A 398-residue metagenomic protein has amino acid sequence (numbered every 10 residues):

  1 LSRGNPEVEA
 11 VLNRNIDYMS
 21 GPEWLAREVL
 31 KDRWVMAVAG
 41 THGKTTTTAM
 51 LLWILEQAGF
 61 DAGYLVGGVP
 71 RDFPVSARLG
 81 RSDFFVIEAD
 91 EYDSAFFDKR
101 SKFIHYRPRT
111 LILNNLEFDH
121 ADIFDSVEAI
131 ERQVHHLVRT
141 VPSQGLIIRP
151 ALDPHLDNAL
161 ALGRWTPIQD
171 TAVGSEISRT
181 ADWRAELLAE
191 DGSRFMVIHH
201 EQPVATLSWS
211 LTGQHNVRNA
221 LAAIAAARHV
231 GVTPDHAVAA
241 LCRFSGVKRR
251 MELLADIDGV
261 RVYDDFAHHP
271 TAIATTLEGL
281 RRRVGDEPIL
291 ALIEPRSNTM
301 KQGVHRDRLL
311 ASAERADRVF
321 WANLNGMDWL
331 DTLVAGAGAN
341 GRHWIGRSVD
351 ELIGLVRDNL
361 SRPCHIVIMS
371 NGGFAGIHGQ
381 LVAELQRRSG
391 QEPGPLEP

Functional and structural regions predicted by a protein language model:
L1-N5, D72-F73, D153-N158, I177-R179 (+3 more regions): Short, charged/polar "capping" segments at the starts of alpha-helices and the immediately preceding loops
L1-R149, H155-T166, L221, A227-V230 (+1 more regions): Phosphate-binding loop of NTP-binding sites
M19-A26, Y64-G68, G163-E190, S208-Q214 (+2 more regions): Beta-strand->loop->alpha-helix junctions that form or flank phosphate-binding loops in nucleotide-handling enzymes
P22-L25, R71-V75, F97-S101, R132-H136 (+7 more regions): A generic local structural motif
A77, F195, L253-I257: Short acidic-hydrophobic surface loop/beta-edge motif
S82, P108, W183, S193-F195 (+1 more regions): Change "...and in nucleic-acid phosphodiester-cleaving endonucleases..." to "...and in nucleic-acid processing enzymes
H135, A161-P167, Q202-T206, T212-H215 (+1 more regions): ATP-dependent carboxylate-amine ligase
L187-P203: Acidic-glycine-rich active-site phosphate/pyrophosphate-binding loop
